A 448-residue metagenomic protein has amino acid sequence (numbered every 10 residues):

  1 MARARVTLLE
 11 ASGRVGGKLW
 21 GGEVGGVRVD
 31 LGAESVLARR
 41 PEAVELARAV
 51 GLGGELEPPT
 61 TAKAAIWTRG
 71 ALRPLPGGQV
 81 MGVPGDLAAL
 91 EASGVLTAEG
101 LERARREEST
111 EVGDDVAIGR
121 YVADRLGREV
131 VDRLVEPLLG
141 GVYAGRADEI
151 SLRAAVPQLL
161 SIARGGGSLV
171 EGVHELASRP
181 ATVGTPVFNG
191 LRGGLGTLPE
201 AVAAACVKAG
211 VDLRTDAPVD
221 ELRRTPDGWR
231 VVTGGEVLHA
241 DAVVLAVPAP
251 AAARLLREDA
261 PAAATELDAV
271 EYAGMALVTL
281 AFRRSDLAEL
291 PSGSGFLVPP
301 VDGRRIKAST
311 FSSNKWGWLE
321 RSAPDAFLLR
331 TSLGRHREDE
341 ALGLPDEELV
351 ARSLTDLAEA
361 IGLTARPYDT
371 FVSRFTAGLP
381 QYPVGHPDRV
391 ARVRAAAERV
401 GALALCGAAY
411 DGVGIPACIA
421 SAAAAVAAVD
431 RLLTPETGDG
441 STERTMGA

Functional and structural regions predicted by a protein language model:
M1-V24: Glycine-rich FAD pyrophosphate-binding loop
V6, V243, P367-T370: Hydrophobic anchor at the start of a short beta-strand that flanks the dinucleotide cofactor-binding loop
K18, G166, L195, I415-C418: Conserved donor sugar-nucleotide recognition element shared by glycan-biosynthetic enzymes
G25-T110: Dinucleotide-binding Rossmann-like beta1-alpha1 core, especially the glycine-rich loop that anchors the ADP
P76-V83, L290-G293, K307-A448: Conserved flavin/dinucleotide-binding core of flavoenzymes
L101-E221: Active-site/ligand-binding neighborhood in enzyme catalytic cores
T215-L329, H336-G343, E347, E359-A360 (+2 more regions): Mid-domain catalytic core of redox enzymes that form a hydrophobic substrate pocket/lid adjacent to a catalytic redox
